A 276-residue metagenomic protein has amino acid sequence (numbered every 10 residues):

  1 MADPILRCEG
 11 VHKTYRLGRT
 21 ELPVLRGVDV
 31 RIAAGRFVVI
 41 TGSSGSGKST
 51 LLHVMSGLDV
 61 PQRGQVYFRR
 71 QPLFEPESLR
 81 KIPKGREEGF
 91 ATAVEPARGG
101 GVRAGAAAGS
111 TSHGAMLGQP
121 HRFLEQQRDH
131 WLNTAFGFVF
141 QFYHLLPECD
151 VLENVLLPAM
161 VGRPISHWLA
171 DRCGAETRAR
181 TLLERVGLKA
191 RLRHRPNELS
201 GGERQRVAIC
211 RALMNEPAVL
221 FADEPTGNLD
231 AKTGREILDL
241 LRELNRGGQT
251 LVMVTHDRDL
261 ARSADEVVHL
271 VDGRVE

Functional and structural regions predicted by a protein language model:
M1-D3: Short, low-complexity, intrinsically disordered N-terminal peptides in bacterial proteins
I5-C8, H12-L79, L117, R122-V267: ABC family nucleotide-binding domain
I82-S112: Intrinsic disorder/low-complexity segments
V267-E276: H-loop (His-switch) and adjacent beta-strand-loop-beta switch element of ABC-type ATPase nucleotide-binding domains
